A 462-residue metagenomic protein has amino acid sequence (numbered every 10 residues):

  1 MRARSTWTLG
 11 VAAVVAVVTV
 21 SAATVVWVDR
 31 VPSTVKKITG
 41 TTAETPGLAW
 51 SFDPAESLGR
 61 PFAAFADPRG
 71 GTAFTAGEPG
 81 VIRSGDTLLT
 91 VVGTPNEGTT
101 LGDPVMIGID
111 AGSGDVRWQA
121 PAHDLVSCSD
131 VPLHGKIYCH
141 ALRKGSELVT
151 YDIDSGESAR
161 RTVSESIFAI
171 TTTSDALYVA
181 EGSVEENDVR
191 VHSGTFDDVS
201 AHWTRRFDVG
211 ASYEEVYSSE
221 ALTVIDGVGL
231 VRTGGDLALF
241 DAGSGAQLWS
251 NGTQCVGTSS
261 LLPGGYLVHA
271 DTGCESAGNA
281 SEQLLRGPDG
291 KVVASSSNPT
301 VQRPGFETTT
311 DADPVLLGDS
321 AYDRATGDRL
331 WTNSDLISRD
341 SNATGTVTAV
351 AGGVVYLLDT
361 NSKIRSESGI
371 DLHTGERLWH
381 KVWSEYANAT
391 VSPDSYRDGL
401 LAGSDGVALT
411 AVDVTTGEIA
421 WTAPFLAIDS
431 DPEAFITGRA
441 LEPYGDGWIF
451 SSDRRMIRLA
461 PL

Functional and structural regions predicted by a protein language model:
R2-L462: Secretory-pathway ectodomains
